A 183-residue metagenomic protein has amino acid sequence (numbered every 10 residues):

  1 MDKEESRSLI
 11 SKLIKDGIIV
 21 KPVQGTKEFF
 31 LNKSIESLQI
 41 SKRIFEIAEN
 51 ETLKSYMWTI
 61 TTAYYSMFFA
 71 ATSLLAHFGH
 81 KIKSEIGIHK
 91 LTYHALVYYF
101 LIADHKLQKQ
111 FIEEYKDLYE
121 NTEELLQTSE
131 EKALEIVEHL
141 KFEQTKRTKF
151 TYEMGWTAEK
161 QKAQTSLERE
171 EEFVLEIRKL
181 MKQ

Functional and structural regions predicted by a protein language model:
M1-Q183: Terminal alpha-helical segments
